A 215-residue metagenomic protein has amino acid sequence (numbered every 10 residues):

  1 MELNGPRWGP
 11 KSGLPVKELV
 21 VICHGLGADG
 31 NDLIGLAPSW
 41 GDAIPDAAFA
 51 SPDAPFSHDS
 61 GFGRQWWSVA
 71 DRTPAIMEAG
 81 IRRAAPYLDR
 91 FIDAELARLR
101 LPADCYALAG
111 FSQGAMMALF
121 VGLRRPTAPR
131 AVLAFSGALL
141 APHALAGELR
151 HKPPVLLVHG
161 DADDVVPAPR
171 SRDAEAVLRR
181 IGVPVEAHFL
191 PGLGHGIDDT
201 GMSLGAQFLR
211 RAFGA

Functional and structural regions predicted by a protein language model:
M1-C105: Serine-hydrolase catalytic machinery in alpha/beta-hydrolase-like enzymes
E18, D104, R150-V155, I181-P184: Short, proline-enriched alpha-helix->beta-strand connector loops that line the catalytic pocket of alpha/beta-hydrolase
G30-N31, H143, D198: Short N-terminal helix/helix-N-cap motif within the alpha/beta-hydrolase-1
P52-D53, A109, L133-S136, V158 (+1 more regions): Alpha/beta-hydrolase-fold catalytic nucleophile elbow
D104-H151: Primarily recognizes the serine-hydrolase "nucleophile elbow" in alpha/beta-hydrolase and SGNH/GDSL folds
L157-H159, D163: Short beta-strand/loop motif that positions the catalytic acidic residue of the alpha/beta-hydrolase fold
P169-A215: C-terminal catalytic histidine-bearing segment of alpha/beta-hydrolase fold enzymes
